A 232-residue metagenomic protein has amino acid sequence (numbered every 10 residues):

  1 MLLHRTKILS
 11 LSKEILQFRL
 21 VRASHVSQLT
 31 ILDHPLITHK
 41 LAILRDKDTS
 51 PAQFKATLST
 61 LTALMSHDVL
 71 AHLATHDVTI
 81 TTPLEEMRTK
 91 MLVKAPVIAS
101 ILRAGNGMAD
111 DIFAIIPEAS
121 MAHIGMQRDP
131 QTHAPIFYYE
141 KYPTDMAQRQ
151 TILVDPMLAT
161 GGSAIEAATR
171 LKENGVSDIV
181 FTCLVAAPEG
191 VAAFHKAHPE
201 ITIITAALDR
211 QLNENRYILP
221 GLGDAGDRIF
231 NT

Functional and structural regions predicted by a protein language model:
H4, I8-T232: PRPP-associated nucleotide enzymes
